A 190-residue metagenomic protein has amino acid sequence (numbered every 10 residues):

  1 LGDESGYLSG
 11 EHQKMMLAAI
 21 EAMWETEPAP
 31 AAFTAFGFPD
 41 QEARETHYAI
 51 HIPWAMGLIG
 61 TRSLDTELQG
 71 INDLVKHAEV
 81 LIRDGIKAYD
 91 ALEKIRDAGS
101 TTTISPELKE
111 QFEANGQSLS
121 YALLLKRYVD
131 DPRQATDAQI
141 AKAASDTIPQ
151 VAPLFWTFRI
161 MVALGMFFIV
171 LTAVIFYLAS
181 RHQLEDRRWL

Functional and structural regions predicted by a protein language model:
G2-D90, D97: Aromatic-rich transmembrane-lumenal/periplasmic boundary elements in polytopic membrane proteins
F33-F38, Y89, F112, F155-F158 (+2 more regions): Phenylalanine-focused residue identity feature
I59-S63, E67-A141: Long, low-complexity, polar/charged, intrinsically disordered or flexibly structured peripheral segments
K142-Q150: Short, membrane-interfacial amphipathic segments enriched in basic
P149-L190: C-terminal substrate/ligand-recognition segments
